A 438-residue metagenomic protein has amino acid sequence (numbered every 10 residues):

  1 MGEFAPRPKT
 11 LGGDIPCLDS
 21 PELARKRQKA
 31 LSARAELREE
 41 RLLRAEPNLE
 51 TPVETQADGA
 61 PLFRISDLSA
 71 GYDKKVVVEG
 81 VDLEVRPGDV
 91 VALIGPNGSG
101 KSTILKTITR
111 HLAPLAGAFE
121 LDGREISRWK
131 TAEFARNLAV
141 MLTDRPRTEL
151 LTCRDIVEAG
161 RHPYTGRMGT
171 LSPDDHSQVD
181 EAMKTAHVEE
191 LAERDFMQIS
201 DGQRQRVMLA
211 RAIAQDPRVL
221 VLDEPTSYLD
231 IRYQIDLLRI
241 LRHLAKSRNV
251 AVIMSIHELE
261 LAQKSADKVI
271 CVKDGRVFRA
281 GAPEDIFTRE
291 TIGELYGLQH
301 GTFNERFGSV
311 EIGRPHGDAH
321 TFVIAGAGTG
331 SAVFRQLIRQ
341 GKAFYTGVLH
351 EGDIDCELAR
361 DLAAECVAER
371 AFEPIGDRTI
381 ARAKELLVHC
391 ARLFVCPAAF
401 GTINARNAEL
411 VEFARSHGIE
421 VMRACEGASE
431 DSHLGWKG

Functional and structural regions predicted by a protein language model:
S20-A30, R34-R41, G297-R378, V395-C396 (+2 more regions): ABC ATPase nucleotide-binding domains
I94-P96: The feature captures the beta-strand-to-loop junction immediately N-terminal to the Walker
T109: Helix-to-loop junction immediately C-terminal to a conserved catalytic motif
G117-E125, F134: Conserved ABC transporter NBD signature motif
E158, P173-A192: Conserved ABC ATPase "signature" region
D216: Conserved catalytic motifs of ABC-family nucleotide-binding domains
L220-E224: Catalytic Walker B motif of ABC-type/P-loop ATPase nucleotide-binding domains
